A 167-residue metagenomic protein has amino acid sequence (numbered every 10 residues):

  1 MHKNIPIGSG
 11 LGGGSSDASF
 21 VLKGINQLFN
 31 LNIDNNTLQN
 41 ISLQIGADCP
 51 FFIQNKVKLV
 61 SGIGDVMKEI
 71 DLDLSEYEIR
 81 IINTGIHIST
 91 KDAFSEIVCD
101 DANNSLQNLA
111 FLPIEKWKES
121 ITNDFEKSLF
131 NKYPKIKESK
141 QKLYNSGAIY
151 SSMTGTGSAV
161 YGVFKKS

Functional and structural regions predicted by a protein language model:
M1-K3, I82-T84, V160: A structural signal for short, well-ordered beta-strand segments
H2-G10, I149-S151: Short pre-catalytic strand/loop immediately N-terminal to key active-site residues, enriched for Gly-Thr
S9-N35: DPxDG-like acidic metal-binding loop motif
G13-G14, M153-S158: Glycine-rich beta-strand-to-loop/alpha-helix junction loops that act as flexible
D34-Q44: Short, well-structured alpha-helical segments that form the helix of a local strand-helix-strand
F52-N55, L59-Y150, K165-S167: Conserved, helical-rich catalytic subdomain that frames metal- and/or nucleotide-binding sites in enzyme alpha/beta
S158-K165: Short beta-strand->loop micro-motif that forms the acidic, two-metal-ion catalytic signature in nucleotide-processing
